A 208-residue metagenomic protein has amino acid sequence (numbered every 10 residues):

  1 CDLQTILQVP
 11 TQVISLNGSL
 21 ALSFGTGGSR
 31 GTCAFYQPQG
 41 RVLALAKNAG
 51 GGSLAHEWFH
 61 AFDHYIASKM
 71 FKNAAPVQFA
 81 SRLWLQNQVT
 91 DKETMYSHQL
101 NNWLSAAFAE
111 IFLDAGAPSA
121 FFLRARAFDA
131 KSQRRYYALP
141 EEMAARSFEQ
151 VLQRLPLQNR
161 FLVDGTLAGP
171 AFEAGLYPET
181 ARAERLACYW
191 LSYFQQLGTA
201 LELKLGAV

Functional and structural regions predicted by a protein language model:
T5, V9-V208: Active-site-flanking segments in enzyme catalytic domains
